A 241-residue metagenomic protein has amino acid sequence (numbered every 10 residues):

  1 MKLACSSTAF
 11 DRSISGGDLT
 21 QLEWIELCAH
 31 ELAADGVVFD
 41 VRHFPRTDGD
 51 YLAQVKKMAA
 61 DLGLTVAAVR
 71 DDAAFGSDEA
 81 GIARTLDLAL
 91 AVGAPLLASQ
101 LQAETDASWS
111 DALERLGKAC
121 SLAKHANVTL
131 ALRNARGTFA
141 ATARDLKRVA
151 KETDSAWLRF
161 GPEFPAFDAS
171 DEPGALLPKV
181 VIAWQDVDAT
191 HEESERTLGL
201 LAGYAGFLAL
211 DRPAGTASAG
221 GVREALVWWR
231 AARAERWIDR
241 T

Functional and structural regions predicted by a protein language model:
M1-A33, A60, L88, G93-A94 (+2 more regions): Histidine-acidic metal/acid-base catalytic patches
A4-L22, V69-A80, A103-W109: Active-site mouth loops of central-metabolism enzymes
A9-D11, V41-H43, D72-F75, L101-T105 (+4 more regions): Active-site-proximal loop/turn and secondary-structure-junction residues that shape catalytic pockets, frequently
D35-A60, E104-A107: Glycine-rich, proline-tolerant flexible connector loops at the mouths of alpha/beta enzymes
G36-V37, A67-V69, L97-S99, L130 (+2 more regions): Hydrophobic residues within beta-strands of alpha/beta enzymes
L52-D71, E114-N127, V149-S155, L200-A202: Alpha-helix-loop-beta-strand connector modules within alpha/beta enzyme cores
S77-L96, S110-A126: An active-site-proximal structural segment forming one wall of the substrate-binding cleft that immediately precedes
A89-S108, A126-R136, A209: Active-site groove signature of glycoside hydrolases
